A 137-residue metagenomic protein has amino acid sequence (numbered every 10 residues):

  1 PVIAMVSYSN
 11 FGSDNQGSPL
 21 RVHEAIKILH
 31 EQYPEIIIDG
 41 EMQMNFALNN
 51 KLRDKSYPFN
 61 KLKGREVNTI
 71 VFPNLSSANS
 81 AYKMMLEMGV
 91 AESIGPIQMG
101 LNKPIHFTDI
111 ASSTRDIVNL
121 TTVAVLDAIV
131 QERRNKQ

Functional and structural regions predicted by a protein language model:
P1, Y33-E35, R65-N68, S93-I94 (+1 more regions): Short coil/turn connectors at secondary-structure junctions
P1-A4, Y33-M42, Q131-Q137: Flexible, glycine/charged-enriched surface loops at secondary-structure junctions
A4-V6, H106: Short, well-ordered beta-strand segments
Y8-T69: Active-site rim loops that border cofactor/substrate pockets in soluble metabolic enzymes
F11, L75-A78: Short glycine-rich anion-binding loops that position phosphate/pyrophosphate groups of nucleotides and phosphorylated
D14-R21, P73, D109-D116: Catalytic cores of large soluble enzymes that bind and process phosphate-bearing ligands
N60-L62, S77, Y82-Q137: Internal helix-turn-beta structural module
